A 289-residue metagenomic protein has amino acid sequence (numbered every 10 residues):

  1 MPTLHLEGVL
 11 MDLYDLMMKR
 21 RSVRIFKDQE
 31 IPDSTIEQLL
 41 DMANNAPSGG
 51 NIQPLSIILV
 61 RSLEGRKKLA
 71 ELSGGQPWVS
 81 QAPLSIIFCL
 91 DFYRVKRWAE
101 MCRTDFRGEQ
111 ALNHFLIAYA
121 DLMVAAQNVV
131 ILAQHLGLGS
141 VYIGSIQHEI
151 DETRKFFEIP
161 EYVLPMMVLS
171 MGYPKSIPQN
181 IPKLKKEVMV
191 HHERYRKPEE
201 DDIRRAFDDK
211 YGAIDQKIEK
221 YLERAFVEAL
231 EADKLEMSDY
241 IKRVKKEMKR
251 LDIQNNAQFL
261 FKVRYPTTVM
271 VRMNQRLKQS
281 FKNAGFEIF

Functional and structural regions predicted by a protein language model:
T3-F289: Acidic, surface-exposed loops and disordered segments
